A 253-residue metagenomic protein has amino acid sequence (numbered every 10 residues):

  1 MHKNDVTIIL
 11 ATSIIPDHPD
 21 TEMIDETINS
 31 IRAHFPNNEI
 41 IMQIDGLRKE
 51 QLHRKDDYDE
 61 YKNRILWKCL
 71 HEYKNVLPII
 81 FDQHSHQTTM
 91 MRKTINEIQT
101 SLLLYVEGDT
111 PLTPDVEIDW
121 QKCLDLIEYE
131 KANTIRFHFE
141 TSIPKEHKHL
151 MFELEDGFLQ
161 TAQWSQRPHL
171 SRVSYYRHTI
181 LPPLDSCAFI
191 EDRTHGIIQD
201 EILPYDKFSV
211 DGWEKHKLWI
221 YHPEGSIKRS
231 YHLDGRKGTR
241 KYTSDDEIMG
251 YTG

Functional and structural regions predicted by a protein language model:
M1-N29: N-proximal low-complexity "stem/linker" segments adjacent to membrane-targeting elements
E26-N38: Short, acidic, metal-binding catalytic loop of nucleotide-sugar glycosyltransferases
N37-D56, I79-F81: Short beta-strand/loop segment that forms part of the nucleotide-sugar
R92-L102: Active-site nucleotide-sugar/metal-binding loop of Leloir-type enzymes
T100-P111: Short beta-strand-to-loop acidic/aromatic patch adjacent to the donor-nucleotide binding site
P114-F137: Conserved donor-nucleotide/metal-binding helix-loop-beta segment in metal-dependent transferases, i.e., the alpha-helix
N133-K148: Short beta-strand-to-loop element that shapes/binds the nucleotide-sugar donor at the catalytic cleft/hinge
P168-S174, H178-G253: C-terminal catalytic/acceptor-binding lobe
